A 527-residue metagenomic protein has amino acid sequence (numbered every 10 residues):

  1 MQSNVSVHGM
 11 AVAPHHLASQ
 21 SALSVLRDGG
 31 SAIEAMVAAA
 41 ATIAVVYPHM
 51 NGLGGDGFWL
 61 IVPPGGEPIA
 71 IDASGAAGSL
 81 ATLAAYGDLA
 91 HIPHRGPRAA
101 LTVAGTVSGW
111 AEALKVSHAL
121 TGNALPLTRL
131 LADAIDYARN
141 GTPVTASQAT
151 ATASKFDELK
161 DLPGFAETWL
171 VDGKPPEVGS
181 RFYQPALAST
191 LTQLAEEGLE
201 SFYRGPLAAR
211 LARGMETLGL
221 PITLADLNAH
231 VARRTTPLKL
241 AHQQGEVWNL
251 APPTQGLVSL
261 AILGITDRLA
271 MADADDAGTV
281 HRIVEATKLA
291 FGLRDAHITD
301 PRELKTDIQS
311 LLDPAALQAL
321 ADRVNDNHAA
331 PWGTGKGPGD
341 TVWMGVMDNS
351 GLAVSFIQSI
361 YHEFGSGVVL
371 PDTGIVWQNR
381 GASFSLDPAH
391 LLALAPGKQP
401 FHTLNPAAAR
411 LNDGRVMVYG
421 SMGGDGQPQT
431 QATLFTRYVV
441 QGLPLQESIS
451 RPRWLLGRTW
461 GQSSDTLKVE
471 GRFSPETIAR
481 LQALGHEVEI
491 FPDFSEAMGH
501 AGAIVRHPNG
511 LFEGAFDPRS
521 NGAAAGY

Functional and structural regions predicted by a protein language model:
M1-S24, A32-G198, F202-R204, A208-V247 (+4 more regions): Noncatalytic scaffold domains of N-terminal-nucleophile
V45-I69, P221-L224, L352-M417, Q441 (+1 more regions): Active-site rim segments in enzyme catalytic domains, especially the processed small/beta chain of N-terminal
N51-G52, D56-P63, V342-M347, P406-A408 (+2 more regions): Short beta-strand scaffold segments in enzyme catalytic cores
R234, P338-T341, H402-L404: Short, small/polar residue-rich loop motifs at catalytic or cofactor-binding pockets
N249-T254, A409-Q427, Y438: Extended C-terminal regions of large enzymes
A270-I360, D372-T373, R380: Internal maturation/activation junctions in enzymes
V280, E303, S350, K398 (+2 more regions): Extended C-terminal subregions enriched in glycine
